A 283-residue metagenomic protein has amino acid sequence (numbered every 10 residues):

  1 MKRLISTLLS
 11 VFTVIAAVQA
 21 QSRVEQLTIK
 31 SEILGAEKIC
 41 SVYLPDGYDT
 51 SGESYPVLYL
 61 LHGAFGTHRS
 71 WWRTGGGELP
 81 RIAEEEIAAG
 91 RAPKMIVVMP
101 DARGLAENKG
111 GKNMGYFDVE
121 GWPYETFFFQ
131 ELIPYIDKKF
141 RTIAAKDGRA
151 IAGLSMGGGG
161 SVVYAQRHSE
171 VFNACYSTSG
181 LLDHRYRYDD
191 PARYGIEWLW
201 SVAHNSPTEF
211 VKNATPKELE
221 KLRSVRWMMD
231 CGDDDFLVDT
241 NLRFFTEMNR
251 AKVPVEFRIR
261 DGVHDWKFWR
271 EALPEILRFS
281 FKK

Functional and structural regions predicted by a protein language model:
M1-L4: Positively charged n-region of N-terminal signal peptides that target proteins for export
S6-A16: Bacterial N-terminal signal peptides
Q21-K283: Non-catalytic cap/lid and distal C-terminal segments of serine-dependent acyl enzymes
